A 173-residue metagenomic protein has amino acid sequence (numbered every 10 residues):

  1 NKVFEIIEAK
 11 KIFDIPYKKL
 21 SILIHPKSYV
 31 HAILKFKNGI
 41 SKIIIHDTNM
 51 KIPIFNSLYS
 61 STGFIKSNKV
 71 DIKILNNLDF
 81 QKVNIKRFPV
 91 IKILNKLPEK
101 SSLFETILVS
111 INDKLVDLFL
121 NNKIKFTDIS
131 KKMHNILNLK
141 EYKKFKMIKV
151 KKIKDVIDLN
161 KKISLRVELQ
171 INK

Functional and structural regions predicted by a protein language model:
N1-K173: Catalytic, metal-anchored helix/loop core of enzyme active sites in primary metabolism
